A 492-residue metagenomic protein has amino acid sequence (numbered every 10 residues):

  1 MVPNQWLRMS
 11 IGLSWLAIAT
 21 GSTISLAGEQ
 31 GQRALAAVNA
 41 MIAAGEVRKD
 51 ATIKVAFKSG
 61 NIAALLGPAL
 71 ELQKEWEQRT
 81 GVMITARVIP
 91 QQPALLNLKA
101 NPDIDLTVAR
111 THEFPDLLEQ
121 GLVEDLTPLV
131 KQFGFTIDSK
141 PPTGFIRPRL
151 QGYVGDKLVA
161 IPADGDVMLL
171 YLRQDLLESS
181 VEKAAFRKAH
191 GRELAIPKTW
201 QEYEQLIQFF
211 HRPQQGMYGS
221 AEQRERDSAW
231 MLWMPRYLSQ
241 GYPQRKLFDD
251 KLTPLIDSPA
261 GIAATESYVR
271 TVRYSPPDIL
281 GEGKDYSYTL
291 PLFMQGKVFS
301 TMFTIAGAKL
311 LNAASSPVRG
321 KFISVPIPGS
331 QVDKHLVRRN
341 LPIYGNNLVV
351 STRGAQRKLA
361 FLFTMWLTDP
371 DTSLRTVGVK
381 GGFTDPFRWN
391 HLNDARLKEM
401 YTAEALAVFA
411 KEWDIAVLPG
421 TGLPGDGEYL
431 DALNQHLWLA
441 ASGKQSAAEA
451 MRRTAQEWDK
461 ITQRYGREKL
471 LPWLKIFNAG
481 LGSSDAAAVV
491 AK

Functional and structural regions predicted by a protein language model:
G28-G31, A37-A40, G320-G329, G378-L439 (+2 more regions): Long, aromatic- and glycine/proline-rich binding clefts that accommodate carbohydrate-like moieties
G28-V47, H112-L169, I323-P326, H335: Hinge/lid segment of periplasmic solute-binding proteins
V38-A44, I62-G81, L433, M451: Short, polar/charged alpha-helical segment
E71-T143, S180, L292, S300 (+1 more regions): Extracytoplasmic "Venus flytrap"/periplasmic binding protein-like
K74, Q151, L176, R270-P276 (+2 more regions): Extracytoplasmic/periplasmic substrate-recognition and gating elements
P128-T143, K188, R192-I196, Q240-A263 (+3 more regions): Short, solvent-exposed loop/beta-turn-alpha elements that line the ligand-binding surface or hinge of extracytoplasmic
Y153-D164, M168, K198-T253: Extracytoplasmic/periplasmic solute-binding protein
E204-F210, F248-G283, I327-S330: Glycine-centered hinge/linker elements that transmit conformational signals in sensory and ligand-binding systems
